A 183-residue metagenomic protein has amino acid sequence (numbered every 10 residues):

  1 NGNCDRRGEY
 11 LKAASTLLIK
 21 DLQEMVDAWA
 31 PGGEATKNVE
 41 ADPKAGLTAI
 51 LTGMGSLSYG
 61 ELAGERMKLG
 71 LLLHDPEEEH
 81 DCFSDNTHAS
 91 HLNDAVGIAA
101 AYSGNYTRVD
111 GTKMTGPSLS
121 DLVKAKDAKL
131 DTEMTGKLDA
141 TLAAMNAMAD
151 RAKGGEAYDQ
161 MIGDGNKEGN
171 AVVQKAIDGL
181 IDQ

Functional and structural regions predicted by a protein language model:
N1-Q183: Mature extracytoplasmic or organellar-lumen-exposed domains after removal of signal/transit peptides
